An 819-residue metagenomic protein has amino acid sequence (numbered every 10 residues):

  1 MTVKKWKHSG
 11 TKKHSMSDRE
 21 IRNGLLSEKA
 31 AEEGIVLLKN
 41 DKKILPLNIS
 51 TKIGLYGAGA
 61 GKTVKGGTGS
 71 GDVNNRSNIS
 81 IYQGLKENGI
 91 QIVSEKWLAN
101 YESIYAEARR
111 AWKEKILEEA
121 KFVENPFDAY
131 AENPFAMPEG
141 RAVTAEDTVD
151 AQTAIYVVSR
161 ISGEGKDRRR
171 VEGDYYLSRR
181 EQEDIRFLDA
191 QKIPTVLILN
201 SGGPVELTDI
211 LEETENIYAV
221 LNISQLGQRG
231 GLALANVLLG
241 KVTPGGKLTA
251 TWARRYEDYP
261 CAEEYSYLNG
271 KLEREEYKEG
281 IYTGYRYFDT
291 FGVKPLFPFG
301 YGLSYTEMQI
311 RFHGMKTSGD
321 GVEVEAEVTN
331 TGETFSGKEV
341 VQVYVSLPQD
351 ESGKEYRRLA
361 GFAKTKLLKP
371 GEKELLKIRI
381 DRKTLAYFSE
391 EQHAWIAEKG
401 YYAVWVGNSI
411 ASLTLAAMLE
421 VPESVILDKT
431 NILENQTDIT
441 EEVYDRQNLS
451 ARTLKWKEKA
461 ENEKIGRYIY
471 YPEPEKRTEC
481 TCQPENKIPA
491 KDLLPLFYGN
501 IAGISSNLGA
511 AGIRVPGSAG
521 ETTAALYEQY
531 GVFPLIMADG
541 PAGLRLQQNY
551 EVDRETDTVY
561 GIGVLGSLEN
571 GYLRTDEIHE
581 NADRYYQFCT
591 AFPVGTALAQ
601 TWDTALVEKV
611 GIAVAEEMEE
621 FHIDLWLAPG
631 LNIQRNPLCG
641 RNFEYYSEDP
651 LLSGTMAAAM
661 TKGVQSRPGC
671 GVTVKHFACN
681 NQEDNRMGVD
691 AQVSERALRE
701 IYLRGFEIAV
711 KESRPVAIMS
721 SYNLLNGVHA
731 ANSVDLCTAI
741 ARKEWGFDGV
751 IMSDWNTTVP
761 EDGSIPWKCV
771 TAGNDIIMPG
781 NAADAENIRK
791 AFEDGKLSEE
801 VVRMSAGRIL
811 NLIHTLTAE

Functional and structural regions predicted by a protein language model:
M1-F388, A394-I410, L427-E819: Glycoside hydrolase catalytic-domain context in secreted enzymes
S412-D428: Short beta-strand elements
